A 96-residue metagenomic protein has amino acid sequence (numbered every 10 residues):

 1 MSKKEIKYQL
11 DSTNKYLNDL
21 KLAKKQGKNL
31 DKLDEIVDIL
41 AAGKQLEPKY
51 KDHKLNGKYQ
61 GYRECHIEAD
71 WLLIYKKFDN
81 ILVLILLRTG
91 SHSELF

Functional and structural regions predicted by a protein language model:
M1-A69, F78-L84, S93-F96: Basic, Lys/Arg-enriched alpha-helical interface segments
L86-R88: Catalytic Cys-His active-site segments of thiol-dependent hydrolases/isopeptidases
